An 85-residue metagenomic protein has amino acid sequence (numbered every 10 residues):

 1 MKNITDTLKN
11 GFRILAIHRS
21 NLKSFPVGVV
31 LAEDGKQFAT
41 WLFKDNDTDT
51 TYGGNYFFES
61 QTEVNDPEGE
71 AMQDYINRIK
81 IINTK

Functional and structural regions predicted by a protein language model:
M1-N46: Short N-terminal "domain-start" leader segments that mark the transition from disordered tails or signal peptides into
D6-L8, W41, Y52, E63 (+1 more regions): N-terminal compositionally biased, intrinsically disordered segments and leader/signal-like regions
T50-E70: A short, exposed loop/beta-hairpin motif centered on an aromatic-Gly-Thr core
N77-K85: Short arginine-rich
